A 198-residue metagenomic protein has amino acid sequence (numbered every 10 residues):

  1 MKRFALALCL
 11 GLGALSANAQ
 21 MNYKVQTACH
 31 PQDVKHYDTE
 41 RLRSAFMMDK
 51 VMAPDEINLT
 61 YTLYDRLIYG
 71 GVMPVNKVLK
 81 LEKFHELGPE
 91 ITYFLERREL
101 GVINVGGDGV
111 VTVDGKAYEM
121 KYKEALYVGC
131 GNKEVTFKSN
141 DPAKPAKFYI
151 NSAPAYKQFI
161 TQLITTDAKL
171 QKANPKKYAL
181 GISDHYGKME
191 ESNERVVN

Functional and structural regions predicted by a protein language model:
M1-M21, S152: Bacterial Sec-dependent N-terminal signal peptides
Q20-G70: Generic N-terminal segment detector
M52-A53, F94-E96, E119-K121: Short solvent-exposed loop/turn micro-motifs enriched in small/polar/acidic residues
L63-L79, H85, P89-G115: Glycine- and acidic-residue-biased ligand/ion/polar-headgroup-sensing regions
I68-G70, L126-V128, F148-N151: Short hydrophobic-aromatic micro-motifs
D114-C130: Short acidic-glycine-tyrosine-enriched beta hairpin
N132-T136: Short, charged beta-turn/beta-strand-edge "cap" motif at the junction between a beta-strand and an adjacent loop
K138-N198: Surface-exposed beta-loop interaction hotspot
